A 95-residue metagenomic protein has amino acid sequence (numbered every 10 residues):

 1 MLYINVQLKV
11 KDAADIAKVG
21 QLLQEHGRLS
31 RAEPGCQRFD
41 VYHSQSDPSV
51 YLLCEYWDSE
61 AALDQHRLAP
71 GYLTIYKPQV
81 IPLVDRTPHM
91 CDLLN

Functional and structural regions predicted by a protein language model:
L2, V41-S49, I75-N95: Glycine-rich beta-strand-turn "strand-cap" elements at beta-sheet edges
L2-A32, V41: N-terminal first-folded block
L2-L8, D40-R67: Short, well-ordered beta-strand segments in beta-rich or mixed alpha/beta enzyme and ligand-binding folds
L8, A14, V50, G71 (+1 more regions): Residue-level marker of intrinsically disordered, low-complexity segments enriched for small/polar residues
V10-D12, S59, D92-N95: Non-catalytic surface loops within mature trypsin-like serine protease
L29-P34, Y56-M90: An amphipathic, aromatic/His-enriched active-site/gating alpha helix that lines ligand/cofactor pockets
